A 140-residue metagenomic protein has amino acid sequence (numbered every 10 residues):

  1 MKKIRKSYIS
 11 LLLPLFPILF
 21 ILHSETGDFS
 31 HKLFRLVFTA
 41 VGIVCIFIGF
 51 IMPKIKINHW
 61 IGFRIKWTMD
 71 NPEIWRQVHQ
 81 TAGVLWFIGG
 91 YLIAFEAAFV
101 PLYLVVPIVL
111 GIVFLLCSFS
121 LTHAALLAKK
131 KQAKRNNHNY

Functional and structural regions predicted by a protein language model:
M1-V37: Long, highly hydrophobic alpha-helical transmembrane signal-anchor segments
I4-L13, I51, Q77-I88: Select subsegments of transmembrane alpha-helices in polytopic membrane proteins, especially boundary-proximal
L15-L19, C45, F87-A97: Hydrophobic, membrane-inserted alpha-helices
T26-F38, P53-T68: Membrane-proximal helix-loop-helix units in multi-pass membrane proteins
S30, F95-L110: Extracellular/periplasmic helix-loop-helix junctions in multi-pass membrane proteins
H31-I48, I108-I112: Alpha-helical transmembrane segments
F47-G62, T122-K130: Membrane-water interface of transmembrane alpha-helices
K56-V78, A133-Y140: Cytosolic, membrane-interface loops and tails of multi-pass inner-membrane proteins
